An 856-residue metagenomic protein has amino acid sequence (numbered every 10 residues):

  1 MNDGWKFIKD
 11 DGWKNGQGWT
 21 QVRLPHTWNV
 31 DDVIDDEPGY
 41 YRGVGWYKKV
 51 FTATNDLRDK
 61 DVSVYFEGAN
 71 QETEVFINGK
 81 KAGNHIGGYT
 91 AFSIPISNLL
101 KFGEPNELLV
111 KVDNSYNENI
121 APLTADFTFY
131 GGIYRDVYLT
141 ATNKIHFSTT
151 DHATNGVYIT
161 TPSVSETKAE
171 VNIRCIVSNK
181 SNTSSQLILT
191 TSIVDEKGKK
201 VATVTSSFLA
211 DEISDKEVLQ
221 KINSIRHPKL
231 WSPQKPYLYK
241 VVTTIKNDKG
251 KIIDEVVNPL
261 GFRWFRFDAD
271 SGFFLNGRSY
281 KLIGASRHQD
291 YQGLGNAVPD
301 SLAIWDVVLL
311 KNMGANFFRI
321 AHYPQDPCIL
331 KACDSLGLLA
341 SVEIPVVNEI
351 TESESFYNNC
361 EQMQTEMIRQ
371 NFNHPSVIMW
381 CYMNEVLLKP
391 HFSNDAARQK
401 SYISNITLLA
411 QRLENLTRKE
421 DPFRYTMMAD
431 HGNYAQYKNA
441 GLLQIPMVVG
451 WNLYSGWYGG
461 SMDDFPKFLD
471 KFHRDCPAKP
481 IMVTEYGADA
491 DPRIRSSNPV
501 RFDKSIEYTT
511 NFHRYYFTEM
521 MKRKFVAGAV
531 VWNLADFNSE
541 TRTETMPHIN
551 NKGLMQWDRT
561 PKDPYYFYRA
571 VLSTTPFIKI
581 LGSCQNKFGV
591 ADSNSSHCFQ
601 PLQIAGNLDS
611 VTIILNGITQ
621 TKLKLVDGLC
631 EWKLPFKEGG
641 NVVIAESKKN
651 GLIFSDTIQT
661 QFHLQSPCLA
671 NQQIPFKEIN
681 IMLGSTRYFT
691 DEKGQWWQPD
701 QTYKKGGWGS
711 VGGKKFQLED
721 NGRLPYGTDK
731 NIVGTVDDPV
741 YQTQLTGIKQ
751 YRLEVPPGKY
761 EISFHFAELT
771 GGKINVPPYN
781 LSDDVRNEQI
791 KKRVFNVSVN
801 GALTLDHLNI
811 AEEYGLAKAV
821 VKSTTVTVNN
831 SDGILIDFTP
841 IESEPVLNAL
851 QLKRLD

Functional and structural regions predicted by a protein language model:
M1-I34, E107, K111-N117, I133 (+5 more regions): Accessory carbohydrate-binding/adhesion or oligomerization-edge regions at the termini of glycan-active proteins
M1-Y65, E118-T124, Y130-I133, I145 (+4 more regions): Extended carbohydrate-recognition surfaces in non-catalytic/accessory domains of CAZymes and lectin-like proteins
W5, N106, Y239-T243, N641 (+1 more regions): A short tyrosine-centered beta-strand micro-motif
I8, R42-T150, T154-G156, K180-S181 (+8 more regions): Accessory beta-strand-rich segments of carbohydrate-active enzymes
L24-V33, S115, I120, D126 (+4 more regions): Extended substrate-binding grooves/exosites of carbohydrate-active enzymes
D35, S97-A169, S181, V256-W264 (+8 more regions): An acidic-aromatic loop/edge-strand motif
K101-G103, R174-D268, E631-G640, K649 (+1 more regions): Extended acidic/polar, glycine-enriched regions that form or flank non-catalytic beta-rich accessory modules
Q661-D856: Compositionally biased, intrinsically disordered or flexible polar/acidic segments
